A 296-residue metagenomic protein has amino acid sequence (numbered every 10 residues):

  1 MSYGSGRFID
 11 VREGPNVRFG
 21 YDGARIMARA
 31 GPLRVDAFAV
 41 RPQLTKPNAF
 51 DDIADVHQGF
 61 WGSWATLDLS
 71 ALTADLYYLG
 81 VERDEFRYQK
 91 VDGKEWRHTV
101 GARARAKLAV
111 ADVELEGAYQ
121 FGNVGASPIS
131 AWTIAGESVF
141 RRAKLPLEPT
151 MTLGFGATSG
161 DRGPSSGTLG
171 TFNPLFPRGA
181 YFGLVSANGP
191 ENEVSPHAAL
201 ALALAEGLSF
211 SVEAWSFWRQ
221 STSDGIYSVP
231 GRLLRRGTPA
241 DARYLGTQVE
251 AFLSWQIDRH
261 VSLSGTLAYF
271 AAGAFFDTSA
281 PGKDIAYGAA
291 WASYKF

Functional and structural regions predicted by a protein language model:
M1-F8, F38-T45, G80-D84, E114-Q120 (+3 more regions): Flexible, solvent-exposed coil segments and beta strand-coil junctions, predominantly the extracellular/periplasmic
R7-S165, A203, S223, P239-A240 (+2 more regions): Signature for the C-terminal beta-barrel architecture of outer-membrane proteins
Y78, G117-Y119, F155-A157, V212-S216 (+2 more regions): Active-site proximal loops enriched in glycine and acidic residues that flank catalytic Cys/His/Asp and coordinate
P149-T150, F155-Q248: C-terminal structural cap/anchor segments
A198, S211-V212, L245-Q256, V261-T266 (+1 more regions): Conserved C-terminal beta-signal and adjacent last beta-strands/turns of outer-membrane beta-barrel proteins
Q256-K283: C-terminal beta-signal and adjacent terminal beta-strands/loops of Gram-negative outer-membrane beta-barrel proteins
G282-F296: Outer-membrane beta-barrel "beta-signal"
